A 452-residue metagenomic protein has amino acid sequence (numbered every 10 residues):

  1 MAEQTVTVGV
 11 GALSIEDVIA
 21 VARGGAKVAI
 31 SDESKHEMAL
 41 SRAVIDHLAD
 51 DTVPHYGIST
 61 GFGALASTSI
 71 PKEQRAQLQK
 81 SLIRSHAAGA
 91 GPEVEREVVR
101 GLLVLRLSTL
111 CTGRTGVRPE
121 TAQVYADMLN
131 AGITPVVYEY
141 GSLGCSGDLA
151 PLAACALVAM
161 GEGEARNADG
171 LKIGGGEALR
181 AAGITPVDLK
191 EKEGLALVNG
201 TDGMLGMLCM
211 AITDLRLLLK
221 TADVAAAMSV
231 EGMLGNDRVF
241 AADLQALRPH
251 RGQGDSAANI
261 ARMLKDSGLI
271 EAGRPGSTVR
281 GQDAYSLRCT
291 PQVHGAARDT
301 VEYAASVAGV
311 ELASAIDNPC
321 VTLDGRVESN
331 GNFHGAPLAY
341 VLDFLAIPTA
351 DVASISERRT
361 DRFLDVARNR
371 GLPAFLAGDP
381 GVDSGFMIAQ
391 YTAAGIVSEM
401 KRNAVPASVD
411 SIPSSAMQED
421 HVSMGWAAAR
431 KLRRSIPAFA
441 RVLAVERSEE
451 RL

Functional and structural regions predicted by a protein language model:
M1-T52: N- or domain-start disorder-to-order transition segments that initiate the globular core
Y56-I70, Q74-L78, S85-S108, Y138-M160 (+5 more regions): FAD-binding core of FAD-dependent oxidoreductases, characterized by glycine-rich FAD pyrophosphate-binding loops
A88-G116, I173-C209, R280, G371-I436: A structural-propensity feature for long, helix-poor, extended segments
C111-R114, A153-A165, G206-L219, D223 (+2 more regions): Alpha-helical support elements that line or immediately flank enzyme active sites and cofactor-binding pockets
C145-C155, M160, T300, A304 (+3 more regions): Glycine-rich anion/phosphate-binding loop at the beta-strand->alpha-helix junction
P151-I260, K265, D410-P413, A427-R447: Mobile "lid/hinge" segments at catalytic clefts and subdomain interfaces of large enzymes
M228-S354: Accessory "access/gating" subregions that flank catalytic or transport cores
E449-L452: Conserved small/polar residues in nucleotide/adenosyl-binding loops
